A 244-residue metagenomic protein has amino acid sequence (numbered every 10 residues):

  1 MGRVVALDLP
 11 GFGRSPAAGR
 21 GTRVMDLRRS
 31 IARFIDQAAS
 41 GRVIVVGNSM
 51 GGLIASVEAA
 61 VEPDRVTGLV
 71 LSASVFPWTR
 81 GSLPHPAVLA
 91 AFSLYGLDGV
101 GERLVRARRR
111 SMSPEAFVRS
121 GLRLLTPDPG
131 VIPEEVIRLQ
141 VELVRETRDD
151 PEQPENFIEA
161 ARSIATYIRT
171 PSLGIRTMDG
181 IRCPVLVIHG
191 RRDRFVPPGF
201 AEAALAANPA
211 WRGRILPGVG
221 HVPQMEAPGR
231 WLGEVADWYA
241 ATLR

Functional and structural regions predicted by a protein language model:
R3-M50, A60-V61, F76, S82-L89 (+1 more regions): Active-site loop/oxyanion-hole signature of alpha/beta-hydrolase fold enzymes
G52-P63, L69: Short glycine-enriched nucleophile-adjacent loop and the immediately C-terminal alpha-helix near the catalytic center
V70-R108: Flexible "cap/lid" loop of the alpha/beta hydrolase fold
R106-G180: Conserved alpha/beta-hydrolase catalytic His-Asp/Glu region
Y167-I168, R192-V196: Acidic catalytic loop of the alpha/beta-hydrolase fold
G174, P197-A204: Short alpha-helix in the alpha/beta-hydrolase fold that links the catalytic acid
I181, V187-H189: Short beta-strand/loop motif that positions the catalytic acidic residue of the alpha/beta-hydrolase fold
P209-R244: Catalytic active-site module of serine/aspartate enzymes centered on a nucleophile-bearing elbow/loop
